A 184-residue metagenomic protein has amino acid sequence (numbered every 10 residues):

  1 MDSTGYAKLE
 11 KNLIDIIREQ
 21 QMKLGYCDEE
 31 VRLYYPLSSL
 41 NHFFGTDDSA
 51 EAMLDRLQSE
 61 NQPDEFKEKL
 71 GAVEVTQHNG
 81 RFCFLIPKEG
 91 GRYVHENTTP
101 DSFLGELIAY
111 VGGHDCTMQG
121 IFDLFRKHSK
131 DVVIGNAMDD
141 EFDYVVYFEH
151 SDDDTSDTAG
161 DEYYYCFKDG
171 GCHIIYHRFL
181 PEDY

Functional and structural regions predicted by a protein language model:
M1-L24: Short alpha-helical segments that sit at the start of domains
K11-R18, R32, E96-T99: Intrinsically disordered, low-complexity regulatory/linker segments
L24, D64-V75, F125-M138: Short secondary-structure junctions
Y26-D47, S102-A109: Short glycine-rich, basic-tinged beta-strand/loop micro-motifs
Y26-E29, V75-G80, G135-F142, D169: Short, ordered beta-strand-loop transition motifs
N41-E74: Charge-enriched amphipathic alpha-helical scaffolds
D64-N97, F142, F148: Charged low-complexity interaction tracts in eukaryotic proteins
N97-Y184: Residues within mature, well-folded domains
